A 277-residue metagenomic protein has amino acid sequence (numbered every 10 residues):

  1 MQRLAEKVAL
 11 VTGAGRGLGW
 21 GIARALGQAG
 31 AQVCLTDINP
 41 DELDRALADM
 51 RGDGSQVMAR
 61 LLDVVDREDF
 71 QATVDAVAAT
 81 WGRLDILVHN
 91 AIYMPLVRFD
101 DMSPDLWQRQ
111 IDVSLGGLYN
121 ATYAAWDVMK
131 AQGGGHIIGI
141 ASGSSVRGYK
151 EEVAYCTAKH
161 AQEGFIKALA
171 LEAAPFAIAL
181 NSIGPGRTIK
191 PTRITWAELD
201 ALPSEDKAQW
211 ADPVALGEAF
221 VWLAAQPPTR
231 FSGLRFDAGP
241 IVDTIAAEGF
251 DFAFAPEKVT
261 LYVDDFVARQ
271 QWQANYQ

Functional and structural regions predicted by a protein language model:
R3-C34: Canonical Rossmann dinucleotide-binding motif of NAD(H)/NADP(H)-dependent dehydrogenases/reductases, specifically
R98-F99, L106-I111: Substrate-binding pocket helix/loop in short-chain dehydrogenase/reductase
D100, R147-V153, P175: Active-site loop immediately N-terminal to the catalytic Tyr-X3-Lys motif of short-chain dehydrogenase/reductase
T122, A158: Active-site helix of classical SDR
D127, L171-E172: Alpha-helical segment proximal to the catalytic Tyr-Lys
S142: Residue(s) in the substrate-gating loop at a strand-loop-helix junction that position the organic substrate next
S182, A201-Q277: C-terminal helical subdomain
